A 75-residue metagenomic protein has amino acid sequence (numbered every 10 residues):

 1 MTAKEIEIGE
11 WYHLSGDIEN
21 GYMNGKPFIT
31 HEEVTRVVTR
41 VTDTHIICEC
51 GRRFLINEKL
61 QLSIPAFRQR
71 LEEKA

Functional and structural regions predicted by a protein language model:
M1-T2, A75: Short, Lys/Arg-enriched, disordered terminal segments
A3-P27: Short coil-to-beta transition motif at edge beta-strands of beta-rich domains
I8-E10, N20, D43, E58 (+1 more regions): Intrinsic disorder/low-complexity segments, especially N-terminal tails and targeting/processing regions
D17-I18, F28, L60, E73: A generic structural signal for solvent-exposed, polar alpha-helical segments
I18-F54: Basic/aromatic-rich interaction segments and small domains that mediate binding to polyanionic partners
I47-A75: Intrinsically disordered, low-complexity, charged/polar segments
